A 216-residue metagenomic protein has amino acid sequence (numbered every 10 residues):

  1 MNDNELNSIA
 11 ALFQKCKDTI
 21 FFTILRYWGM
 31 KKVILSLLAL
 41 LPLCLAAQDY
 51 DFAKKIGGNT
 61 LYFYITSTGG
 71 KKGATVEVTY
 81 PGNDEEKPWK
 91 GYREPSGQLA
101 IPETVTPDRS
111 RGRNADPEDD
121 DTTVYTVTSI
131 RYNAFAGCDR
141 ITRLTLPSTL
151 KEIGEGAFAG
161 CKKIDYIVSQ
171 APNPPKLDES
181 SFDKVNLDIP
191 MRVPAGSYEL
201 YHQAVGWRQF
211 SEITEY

Functional and structural regions predicted by a protein language model:
D3, R26-V33: Positively charged n-region of N-terminal signal peptides that target proteins for export
F13, F21-F22, Y27, Y201: Aromatic (phenylalanine/tyrosine) cluster motif
A39-A46: Hydrophobic h-region of N-terminal signal peptides that target proteins for export in Gram-negative bacteria
Q48-A53: Cleaved targeting-peptide boundary
K55-G82: GGW-centered surface loops in extracellular recognition modules
S67-G69, K87, Y92-S129, D139-E152 (+3 more regions): Structural signature of tandem-repeat unit edges
Y132-N133, G154-A157, S181: Consensus positions within tandem repeat domains that build extended binding/scaffold surfaces
